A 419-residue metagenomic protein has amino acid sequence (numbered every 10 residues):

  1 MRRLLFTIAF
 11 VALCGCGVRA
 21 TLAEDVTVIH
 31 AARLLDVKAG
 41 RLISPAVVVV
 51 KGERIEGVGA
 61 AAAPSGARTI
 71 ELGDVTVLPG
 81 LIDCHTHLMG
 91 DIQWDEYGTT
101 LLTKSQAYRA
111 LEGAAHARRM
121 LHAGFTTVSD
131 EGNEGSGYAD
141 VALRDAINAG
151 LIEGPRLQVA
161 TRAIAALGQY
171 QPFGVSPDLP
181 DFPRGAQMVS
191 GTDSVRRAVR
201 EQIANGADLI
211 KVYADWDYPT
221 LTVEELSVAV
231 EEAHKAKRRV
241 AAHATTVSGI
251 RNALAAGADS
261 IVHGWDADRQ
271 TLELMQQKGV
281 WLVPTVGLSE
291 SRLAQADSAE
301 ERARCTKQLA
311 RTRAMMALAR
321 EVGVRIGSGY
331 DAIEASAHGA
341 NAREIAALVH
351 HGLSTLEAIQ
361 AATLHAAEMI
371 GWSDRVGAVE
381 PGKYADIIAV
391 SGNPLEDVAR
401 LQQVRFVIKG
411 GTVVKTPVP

Functional and structural regions predicted by a protein language model:
F6-G17: Bacterial N-terminal signal peptides
L34, A39-L78, T99-T100: Histidine-rich, glycine-flanked metal-binding segment
V75-L151, E224, S248, N252-A256: Metal-associated gating/positioning segment near the N- to mid-region
I92-D95, D140, T220, I250-A256 (+5 more regions): Histidine/acidic-residue-rich catalytic or RNA/ligand-binding cores of hydrolases and nuclease-related proteins
G98-L111, G174-R197: Active-site mouth loops of central-metabolism enzymes
T100-L101, K235-K237, Q308-P394: His/Asp/Glu-enriched, well-ordered alpha-helical/loop segment that forms or immediately abuts the divalent-metal
E112-Y138, G154-R162, N205-D217, R239 (+3 more regions): Divalent metal-dependent hydrolysis catalytic cores, especially in the metallo-beta-lactamase
D145-A163, T220-T245, G279, V283-G287: Alpha-helix-loop-beta-strand connector modules within alpha/beta enzyme cores
